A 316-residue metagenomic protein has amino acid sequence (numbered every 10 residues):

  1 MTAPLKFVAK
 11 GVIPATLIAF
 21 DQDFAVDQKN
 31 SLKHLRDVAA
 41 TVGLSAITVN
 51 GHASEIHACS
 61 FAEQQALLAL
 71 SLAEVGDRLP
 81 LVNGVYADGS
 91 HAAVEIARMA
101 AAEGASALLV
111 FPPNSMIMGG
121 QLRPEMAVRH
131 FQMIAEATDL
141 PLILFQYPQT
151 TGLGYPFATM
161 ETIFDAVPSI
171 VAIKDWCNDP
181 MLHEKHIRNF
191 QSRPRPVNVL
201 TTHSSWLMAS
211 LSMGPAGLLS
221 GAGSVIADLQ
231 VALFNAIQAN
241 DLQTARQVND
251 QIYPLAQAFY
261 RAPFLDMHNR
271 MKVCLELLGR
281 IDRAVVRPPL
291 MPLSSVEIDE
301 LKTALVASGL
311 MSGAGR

Functional and structural regions predicted by a protein language model:
T2-G154, M291: Active-site beta->alpha loop and helix N-cap motifs at the rims of alpha/beta catalytic domains
V8, I13-L17, D37-L44, A222 (+1 more regions): C-terminal alpha-helical cap/extension of soluble enzyme domains
S31, L68, A93, F131 (+3 more regions): A general structural signal for well-ordered alpha-helical segments in protein cores
A39-A46, P112-P124, D165-P168, S192-R195 (+1 more regions): Short, charged helix-to-loop "capping" segments that act as catalytic/coupling loops
A73-L79, E103-G104, T138-L140, A166-S169 (+2 more regions): Short helix-capping segments at alpha-helix termini
Y86, E95, H203-S204, S210 (+2 more regions): Glycine-rich, aromatic-flanked loop segments that form ligand/cofactor-binding clefts across common enzyme folds
P148-A256, P263: Catalytic alpha/beta core domains of metabolic enzymes, predominantly
